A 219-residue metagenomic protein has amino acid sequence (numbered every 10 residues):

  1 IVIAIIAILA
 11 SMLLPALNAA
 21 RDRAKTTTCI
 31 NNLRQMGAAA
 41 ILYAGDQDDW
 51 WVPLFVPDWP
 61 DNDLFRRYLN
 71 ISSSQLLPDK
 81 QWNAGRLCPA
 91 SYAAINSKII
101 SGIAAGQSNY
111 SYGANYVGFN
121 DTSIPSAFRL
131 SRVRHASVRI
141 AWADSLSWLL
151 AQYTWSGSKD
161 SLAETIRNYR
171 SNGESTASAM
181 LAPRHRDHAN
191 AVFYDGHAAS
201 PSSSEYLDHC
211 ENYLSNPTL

Functional and structural regions predicted by a protein language model:
I1-R21: N-terminal single-pass transmembrane signal-anchor helix
T27-L219: Short, well-structured segments within or immediately adjacent to enzyme catalytic domains that line ligand-binding
